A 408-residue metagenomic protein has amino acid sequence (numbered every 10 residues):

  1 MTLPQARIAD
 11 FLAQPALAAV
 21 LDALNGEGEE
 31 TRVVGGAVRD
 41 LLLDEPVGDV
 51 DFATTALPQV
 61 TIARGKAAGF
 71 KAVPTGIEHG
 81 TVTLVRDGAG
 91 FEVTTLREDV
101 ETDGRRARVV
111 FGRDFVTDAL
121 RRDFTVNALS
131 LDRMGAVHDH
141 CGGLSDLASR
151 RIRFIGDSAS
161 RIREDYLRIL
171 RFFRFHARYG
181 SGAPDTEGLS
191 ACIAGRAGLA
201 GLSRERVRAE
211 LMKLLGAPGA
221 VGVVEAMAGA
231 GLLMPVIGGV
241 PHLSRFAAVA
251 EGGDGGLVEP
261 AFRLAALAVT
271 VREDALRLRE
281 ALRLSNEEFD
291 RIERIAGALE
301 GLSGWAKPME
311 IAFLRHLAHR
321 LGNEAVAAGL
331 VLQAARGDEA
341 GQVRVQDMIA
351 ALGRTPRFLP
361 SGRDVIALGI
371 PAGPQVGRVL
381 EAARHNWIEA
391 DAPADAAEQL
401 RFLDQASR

Functional and structural regions predicted by a protein language model:
M1-R408: Catalytic cores of the polymerase beta-like nucleotidyltransferase superfamily and closely associated nucleotide
